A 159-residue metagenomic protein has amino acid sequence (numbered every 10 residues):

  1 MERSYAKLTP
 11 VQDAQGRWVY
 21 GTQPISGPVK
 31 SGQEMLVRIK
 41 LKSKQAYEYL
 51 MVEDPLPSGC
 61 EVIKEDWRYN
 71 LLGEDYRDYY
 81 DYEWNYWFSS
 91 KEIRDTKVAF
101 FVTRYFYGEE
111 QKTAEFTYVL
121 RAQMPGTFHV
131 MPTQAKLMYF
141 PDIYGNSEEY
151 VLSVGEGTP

Functional and structural regions predicted by a protein language model:
M1-P159: C-terminal segments of large proteins
